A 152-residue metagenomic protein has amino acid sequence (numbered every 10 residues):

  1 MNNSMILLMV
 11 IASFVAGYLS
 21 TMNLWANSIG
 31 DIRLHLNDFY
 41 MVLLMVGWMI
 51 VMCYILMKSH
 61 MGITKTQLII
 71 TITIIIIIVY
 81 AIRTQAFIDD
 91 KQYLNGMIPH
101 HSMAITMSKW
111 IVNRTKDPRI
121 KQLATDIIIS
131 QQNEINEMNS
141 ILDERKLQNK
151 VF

Functional and structural regions predicted by a protein language model:
M1-F152: His/Met- and acidic-residue-enriched segments that coordinate or traffic transition-metal cofactors and support
